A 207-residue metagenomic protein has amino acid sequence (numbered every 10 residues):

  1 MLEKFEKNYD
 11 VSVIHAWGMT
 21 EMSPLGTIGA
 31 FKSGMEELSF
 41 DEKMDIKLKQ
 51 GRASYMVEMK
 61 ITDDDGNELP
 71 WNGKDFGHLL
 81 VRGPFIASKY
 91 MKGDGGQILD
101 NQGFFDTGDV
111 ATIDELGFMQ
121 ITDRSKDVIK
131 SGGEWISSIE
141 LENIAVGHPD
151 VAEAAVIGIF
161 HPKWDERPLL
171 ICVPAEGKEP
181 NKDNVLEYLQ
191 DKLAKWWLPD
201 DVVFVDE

Functional and structural regions predicted by a protein language model:
M1-M44, E58, D65-P70: Gly/Ser/Thr-rich phosphate-binding loop
D10, M56, D150-E153, D201 (+1 more regions): Glycine-centered tight turns that cap/initiate beta-strands
G18, G51, D109, G133: Active-site glycine-centered loops adjacent to acidic/histidine catalytic or metal-binding residues that shape
M44-A53, D100-G103: Short Gly/Pro-enriched turn/cap motifs at secondary-structure boundaries
G51, P70-G73, K89-K92: Active-site glycine/GP-rich loop and adjacent strand/helix microenvironment that borders small-molecule binding pockets
M56-L80, E115-L116, K178-K182: Conserved beta-loop-beta connector loops within the AMP-binding
G66, A194, V205-E207: Flexible lysine-rich "adenylation lid" loop at the C-terminal edge of ANL adenylation domains
G83, S88-K89, V110-W197, V203: AMP-binding/adenylate-forming catalytic core of the ANL superfamily
